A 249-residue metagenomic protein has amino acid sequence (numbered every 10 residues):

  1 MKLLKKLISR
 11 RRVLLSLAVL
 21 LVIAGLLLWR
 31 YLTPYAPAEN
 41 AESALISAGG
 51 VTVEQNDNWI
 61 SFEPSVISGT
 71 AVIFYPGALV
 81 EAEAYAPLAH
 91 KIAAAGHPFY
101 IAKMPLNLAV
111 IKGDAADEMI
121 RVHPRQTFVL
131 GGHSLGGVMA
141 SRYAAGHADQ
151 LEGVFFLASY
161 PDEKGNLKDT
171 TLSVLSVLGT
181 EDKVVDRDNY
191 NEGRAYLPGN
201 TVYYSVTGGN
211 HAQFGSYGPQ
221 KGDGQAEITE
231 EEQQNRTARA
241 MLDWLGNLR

Functional and structural regions predicted by a protein language model:
M1-I23: N-terminal Sec-pathway targeting helices
G69-G77: Short beta-strand element of the alpha/beta-hydrolase
L88, V185-A195: Short alpha-helix in the alpha/beta-hydrolase fold that links the catalytic acid
A89-A109: Conserved alpha/beta-hydrolase
G131-A140: Gly/Ala-rich beta-loop-alpha elbow adjacent to hydrolase catalytic centers
T170, S176-L178, D182: Short beta-strand/loop motif that positions the catalytic acidic residue of the alpha/beta-hydrolase fold
G193-R249: C-terminal catalytic-base region of ester-bond hydrolases, centering on the histidine of the charge-relay
